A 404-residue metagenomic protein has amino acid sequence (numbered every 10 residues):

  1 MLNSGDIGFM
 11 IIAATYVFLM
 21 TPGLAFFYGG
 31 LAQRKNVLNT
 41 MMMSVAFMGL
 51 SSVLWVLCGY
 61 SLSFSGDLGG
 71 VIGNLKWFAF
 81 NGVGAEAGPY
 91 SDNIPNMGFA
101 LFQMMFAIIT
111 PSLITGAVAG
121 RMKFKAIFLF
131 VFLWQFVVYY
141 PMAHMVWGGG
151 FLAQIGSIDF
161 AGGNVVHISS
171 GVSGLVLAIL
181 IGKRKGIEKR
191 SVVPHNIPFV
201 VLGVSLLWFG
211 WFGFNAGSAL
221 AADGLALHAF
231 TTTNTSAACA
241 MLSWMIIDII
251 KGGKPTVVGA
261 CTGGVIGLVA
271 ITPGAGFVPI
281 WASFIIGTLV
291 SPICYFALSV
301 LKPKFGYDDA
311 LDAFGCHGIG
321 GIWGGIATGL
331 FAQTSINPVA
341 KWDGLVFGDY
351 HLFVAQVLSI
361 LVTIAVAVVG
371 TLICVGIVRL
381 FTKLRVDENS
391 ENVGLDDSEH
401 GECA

Functional and structural regions predicted by a protein language model:
M1-A404: Glycine- and aromatic-enriched membrane alpha-helices
